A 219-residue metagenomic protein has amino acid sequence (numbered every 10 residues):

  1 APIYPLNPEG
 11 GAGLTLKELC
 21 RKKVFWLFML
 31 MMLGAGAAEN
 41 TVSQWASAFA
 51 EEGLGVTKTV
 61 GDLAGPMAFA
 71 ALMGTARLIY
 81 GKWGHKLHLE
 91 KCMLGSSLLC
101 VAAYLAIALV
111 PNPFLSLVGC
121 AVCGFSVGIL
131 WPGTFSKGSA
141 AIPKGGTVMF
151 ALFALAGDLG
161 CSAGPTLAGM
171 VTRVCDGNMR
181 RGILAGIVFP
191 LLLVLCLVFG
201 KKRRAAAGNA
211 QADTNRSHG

Functional and structural regions predicted by a protein language model:
P2-F28: Juxtamembrane intracellular "pre-TM" segments in multi-pass secondary transporters
K22-M67, A71-G74: Extracytoplasmic gate region of multi-pass secondary transporters
A76-H88, T172: Helix-to-loop junctions at the C-terminal end of transmembrane segments in multipass secondary transporters
K91-A106: Structural signature of the two symmetry-related core transmembrane helices
I129-I142: Intracellular juxtamembrane helix-capping segments at the cytosolic ends of symmetry-related transmembrane helices
P143-C175: A late C-terminal transmembrane helix in Major Facilitator Superfamily
M170-F189: A membrane-interface helix-boundary motif in multi-pass transporters
A185-G219: Multi-pass alpha-helical transporter architecture, strongest for 12-TM Major Facilitator/SLC carriers used
